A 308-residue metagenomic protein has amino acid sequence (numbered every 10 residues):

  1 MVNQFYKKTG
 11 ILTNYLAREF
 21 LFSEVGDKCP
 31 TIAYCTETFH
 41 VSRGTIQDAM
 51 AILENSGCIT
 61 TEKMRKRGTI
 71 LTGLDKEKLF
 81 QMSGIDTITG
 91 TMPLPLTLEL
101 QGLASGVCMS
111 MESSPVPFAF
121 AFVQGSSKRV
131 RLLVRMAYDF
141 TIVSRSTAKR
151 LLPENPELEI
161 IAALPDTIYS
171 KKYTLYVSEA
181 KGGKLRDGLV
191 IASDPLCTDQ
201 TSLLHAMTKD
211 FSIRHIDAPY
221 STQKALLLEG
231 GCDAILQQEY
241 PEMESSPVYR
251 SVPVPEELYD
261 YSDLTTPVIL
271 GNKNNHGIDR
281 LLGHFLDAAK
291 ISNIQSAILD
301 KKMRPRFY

Functional and structural regions predicted by a protein language model:
M1-T31: Extreme N-terminal segment that seeds HTH/winged-HTH DNA-binding domains in transcriptional regulators
C29-K63: N-terminal helix-turn-helix
E54-L103: HTH-adjacent hinge/linker in prokaryotic transcriptional regulators
L74-K78, A162-S178, V248-G283, M303: Periplasmic-binding protein-like
I88-T201: Mid-protein regulatory/catalytic core that forms ligand/cofactor-binding pockets and protein-protein interaction
F120-L132, R214-L228: Short helix-initiation/N-cap motifs at beta->coil->alpha
I142-P156, A225-L258: A ligand-binding cleft/hinge motif common to bilobed small-molecule-binding domains
A192-S221, R280-Y308: Ligand-binding clefts/hinges and TM-proximal coupling segments of bilobed small-molecule sensing domains
